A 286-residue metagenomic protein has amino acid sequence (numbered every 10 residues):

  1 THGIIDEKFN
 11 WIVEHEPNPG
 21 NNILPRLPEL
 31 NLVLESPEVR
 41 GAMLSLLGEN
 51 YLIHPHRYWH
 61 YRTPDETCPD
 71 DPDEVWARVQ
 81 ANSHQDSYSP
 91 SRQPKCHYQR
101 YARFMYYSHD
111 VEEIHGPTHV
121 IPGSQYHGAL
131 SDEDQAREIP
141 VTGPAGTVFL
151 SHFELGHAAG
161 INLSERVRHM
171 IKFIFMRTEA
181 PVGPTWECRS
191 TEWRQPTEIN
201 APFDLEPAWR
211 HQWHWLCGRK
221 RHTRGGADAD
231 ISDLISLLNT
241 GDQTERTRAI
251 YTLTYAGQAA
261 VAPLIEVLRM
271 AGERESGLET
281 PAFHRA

Functional and structural regions predicted by a protein language model:
T1-P90: Non-heme Fe(II)-dependent double-stranded beta-helix
Y61-P64, I121-G128, F175-A180: Short edge-strand/loop segments of extracellular domains
C68-T142: Catalytic core of non-heme Fe(II) oxygenases with the double-stranded beta-helix
T142-H157: Conserved metal-binding segment of the jelly-roll/cupin
G156-S236, E245-T247, Y251-G257: Non-heme Fe(II)/2-oxoglutarate
G225-N239, Q258-L278: Amphipathic alpha-helical scaffolding segments comprising HEAT/armadillo-like alpha-solenoid repeats
E245-R246, V261, F283-H284: Residue-level detector of extended alpha-helical repeat arrays and alpha-solenoid scaffolds
T252-Y255, V267, A286: Core register positions within helices of long alpha-helical scaffolds
